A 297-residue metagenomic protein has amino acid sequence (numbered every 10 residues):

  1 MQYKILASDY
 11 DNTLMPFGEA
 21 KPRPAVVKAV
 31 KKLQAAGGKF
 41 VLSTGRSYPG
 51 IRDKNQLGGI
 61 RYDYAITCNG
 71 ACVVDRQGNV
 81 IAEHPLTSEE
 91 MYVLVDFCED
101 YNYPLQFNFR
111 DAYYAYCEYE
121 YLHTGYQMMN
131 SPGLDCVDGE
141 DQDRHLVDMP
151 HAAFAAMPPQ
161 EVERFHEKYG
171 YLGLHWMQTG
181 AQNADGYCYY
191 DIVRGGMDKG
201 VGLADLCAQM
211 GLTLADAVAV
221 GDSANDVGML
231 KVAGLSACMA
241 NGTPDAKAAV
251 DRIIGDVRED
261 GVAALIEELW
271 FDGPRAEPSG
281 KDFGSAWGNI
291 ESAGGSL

Functional and structural regions predicted by a protein language model:
M1-I5, R23, V193-L297: Mg2+-dependent phosphoryl-transfer enzymes with acidic/Ser/Thr/Gly-rich catalytic loops
K21-Q127: Active-site phosphate-binding/coordination module
Q34-A35, E99, G170, K231 (+1 more regions): Anion (oxyanion) recognition and catalysis
G37-V41, Y62-D63, H151-A153, A215-D216 (+2 more regions): Short active-site oxyanion
N55-Q56, V74-R76, H166-K168, M229-L230 (+1 more regions): Short loop/helix-cap segments at secondary-structure boundaries that form the rim of catalytic
Y62-C68, W176-Q178, S236-N241, I254-G255: Short hydrophobic/aromatic-enriched beta-strand-loop microsegments
N108-V220, A224: Conserved acidic, metal-coordinating active-site core of Asp-based, Mg2+-dependent phosphoryl-transfer enzymes
